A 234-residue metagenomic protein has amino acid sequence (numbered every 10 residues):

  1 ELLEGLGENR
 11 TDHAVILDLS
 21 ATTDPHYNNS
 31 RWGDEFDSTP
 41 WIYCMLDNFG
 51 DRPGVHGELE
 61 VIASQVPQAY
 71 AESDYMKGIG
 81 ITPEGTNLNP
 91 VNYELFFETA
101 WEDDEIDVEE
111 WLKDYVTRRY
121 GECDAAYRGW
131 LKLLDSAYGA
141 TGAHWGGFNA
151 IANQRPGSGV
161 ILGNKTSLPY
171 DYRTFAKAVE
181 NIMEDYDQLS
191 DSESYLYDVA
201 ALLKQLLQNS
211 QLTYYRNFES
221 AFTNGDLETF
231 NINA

Functional and structural regions predicted by a protein language model:
E1-R128, D135, G159-Y172, A176 (+1 more regions): Catalytic-core regions of glycoside hydrolase
C123-I151: Substrate-binding clefts and catalytic carboxylate motifs of secreted carbohydrate-active enzymes
G142-T166, E193: Acidic, glycine-enriched catalytic cores built around paired aspartates
V160-A234: Histidine-centered catalytic/metal-binding microenvironments
